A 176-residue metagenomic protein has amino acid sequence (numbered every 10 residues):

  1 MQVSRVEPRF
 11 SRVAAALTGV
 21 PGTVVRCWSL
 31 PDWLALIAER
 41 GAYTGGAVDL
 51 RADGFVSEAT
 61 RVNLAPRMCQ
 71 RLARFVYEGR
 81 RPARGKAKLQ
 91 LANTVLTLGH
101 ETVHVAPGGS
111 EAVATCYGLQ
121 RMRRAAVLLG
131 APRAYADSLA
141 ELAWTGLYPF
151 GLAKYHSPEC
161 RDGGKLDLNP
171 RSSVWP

Functional and structural regions predicted by a protein language model:
M1-Q2, A83-K88, E101-G108: Second-shell loop/turn segments in exported
M1-V76, R80-R81, V174-W175: A metal-dependent hydrolase signature that marks the N-terminal structural subdomain at the beginning of catalytic folds
F10-L17, G54-V56, H100-H104, A134-F150: Short, intrinsically disordered, charge-biased short linear motifs at domain edges
V24-R26, G108-V113, L128-L139: Surface-exposed patches in mature extracellular/periplasmic domains of secreted proteins
C27-L36, L119, A134-W144: Acidic helix-start/capping segments at beta-turn-to-alpha-helix junctions
A52, A59-T60, K88, A92-L96: Short, contiguous hydrophobic alpha-helices characteristic of membrane insertion segments
A92, L96-L119: Active-site recognition of the HExxH zinc-binding catalytic motif
V127-P176: Long, well-structured alpha-helical subdomains associated with metal-dependent extracellular/ecto-lumenal hydrolases
